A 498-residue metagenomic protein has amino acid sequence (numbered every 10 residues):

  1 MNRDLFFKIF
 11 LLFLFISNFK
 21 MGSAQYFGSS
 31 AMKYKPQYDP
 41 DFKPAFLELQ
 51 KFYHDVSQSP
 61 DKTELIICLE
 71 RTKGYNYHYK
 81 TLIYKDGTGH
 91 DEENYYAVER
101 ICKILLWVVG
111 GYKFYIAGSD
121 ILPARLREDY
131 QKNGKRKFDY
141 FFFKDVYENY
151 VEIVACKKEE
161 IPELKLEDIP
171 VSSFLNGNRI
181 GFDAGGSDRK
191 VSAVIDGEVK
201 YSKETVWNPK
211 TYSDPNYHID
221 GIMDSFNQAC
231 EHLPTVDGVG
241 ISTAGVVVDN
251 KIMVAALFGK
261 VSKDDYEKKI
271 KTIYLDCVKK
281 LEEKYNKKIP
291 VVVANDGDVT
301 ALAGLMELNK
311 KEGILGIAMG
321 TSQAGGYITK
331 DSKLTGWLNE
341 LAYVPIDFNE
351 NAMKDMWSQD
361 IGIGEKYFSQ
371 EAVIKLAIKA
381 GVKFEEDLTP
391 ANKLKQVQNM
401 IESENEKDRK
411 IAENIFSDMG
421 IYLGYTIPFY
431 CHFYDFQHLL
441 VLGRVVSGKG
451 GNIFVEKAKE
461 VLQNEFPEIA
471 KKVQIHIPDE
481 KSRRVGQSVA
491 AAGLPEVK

Functional and structural regions predicted by a protein language model:
M1-A24: Classical Sec-dependent N-terminal signal peptides that target proteins to the secretory pathway
Q25-I161: Long, compositionally biased, glycine/small-hydrophobic-enriched stretches that function as flexible linkers, tethers
Q25-Y79, E93, R125, K165-S172 (+8 more regions): Glycine/GP-enriched mid-protein hinge/lid loop-to-helix segment characteristic of carbohydrate kinases
G87-V98, L105-V109, D120-K157, V206-D220 (+4 more regions): Glycine-rich phosphate-binding loop and adjoining helix at the ATP-binding site of ATP-dependent phosphoryl-transfer
R100, N216-H232, C277, Y422 (+1 more regions): Short, well-ordered amphipathic alpha-helical segments that serve as non-catalytic structural scaffolds within diverse
V108-D120, T235-A244, Y434-V445: Short glycine-rich phosphate-binding loop at a beta-alpha junction
K113-Y115, G177-D183, V236-G240, V292 (+3 more regions): Short glycine-aspartate micro-motif
D418-F436, L494: Phosphate/ATP-binding catalytic cores across multiple sugar-kinase/actin-like superfamilies, primarily ASKHA
